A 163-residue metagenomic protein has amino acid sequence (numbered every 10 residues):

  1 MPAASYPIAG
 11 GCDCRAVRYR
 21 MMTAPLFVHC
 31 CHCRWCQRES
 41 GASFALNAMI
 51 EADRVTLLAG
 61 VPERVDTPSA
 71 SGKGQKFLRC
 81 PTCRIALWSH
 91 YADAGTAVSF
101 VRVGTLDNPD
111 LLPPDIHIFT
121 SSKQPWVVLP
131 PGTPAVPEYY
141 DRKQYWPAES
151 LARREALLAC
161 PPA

Functional and structural regions predicted by a protein language model:
M1-A9, A16-A163: A short Gly-Trp-Pro
